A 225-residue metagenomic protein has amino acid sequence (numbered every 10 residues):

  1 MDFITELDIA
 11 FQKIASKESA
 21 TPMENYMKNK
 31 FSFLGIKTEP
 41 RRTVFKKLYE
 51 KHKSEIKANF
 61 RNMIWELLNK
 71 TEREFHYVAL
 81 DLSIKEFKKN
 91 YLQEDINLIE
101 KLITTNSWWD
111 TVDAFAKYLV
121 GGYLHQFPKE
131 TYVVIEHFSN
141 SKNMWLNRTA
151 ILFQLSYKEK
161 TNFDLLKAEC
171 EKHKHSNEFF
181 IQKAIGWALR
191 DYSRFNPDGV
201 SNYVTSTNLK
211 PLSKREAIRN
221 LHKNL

Functional and structural regions predicted by a protein language model:
M1-L225: Alpha-helical scaffold domains
